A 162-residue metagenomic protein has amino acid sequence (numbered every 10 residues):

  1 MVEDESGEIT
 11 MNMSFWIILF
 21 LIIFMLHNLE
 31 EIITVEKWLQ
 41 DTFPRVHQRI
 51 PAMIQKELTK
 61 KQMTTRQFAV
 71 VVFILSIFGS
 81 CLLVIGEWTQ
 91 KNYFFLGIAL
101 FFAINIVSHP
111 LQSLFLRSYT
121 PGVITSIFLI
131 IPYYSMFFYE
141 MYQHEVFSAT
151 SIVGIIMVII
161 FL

Functional and structural regions predicted by a protein language model:
M1-T10: Short, Lys/Arg-enriched N-terminal segments with co-localized hydrophobic residues within the first ~10-30 amino acids
N12-E36: N-terminal signal-anchor transmembrane alpha helix
M25-I32, F102-S113, F161-L162: Transmembrane alpha-helical segments that form the membrane-embedded catalytic/substrate-channel core of multi-pass
I32-K60: Cytosolic, membrane-interface loops and tails of multi-pass inner-membrane proteins
M53-V70, Q112-L116: Membrane interfacial helix-start motif at the N-side
R66-V84, L129-Y134: Core segments of transmembrane alpha-helices that mediate helix-helix packing or line hydrophobic substrate/ligand
W88-T89, P110-T120, H144-E145: Membrane-interface helix caps and helix-loop-helix hairpins in membrane proteins
Y134-L162: Terminal transmembrane helical module of multi-pass membrane proteins
